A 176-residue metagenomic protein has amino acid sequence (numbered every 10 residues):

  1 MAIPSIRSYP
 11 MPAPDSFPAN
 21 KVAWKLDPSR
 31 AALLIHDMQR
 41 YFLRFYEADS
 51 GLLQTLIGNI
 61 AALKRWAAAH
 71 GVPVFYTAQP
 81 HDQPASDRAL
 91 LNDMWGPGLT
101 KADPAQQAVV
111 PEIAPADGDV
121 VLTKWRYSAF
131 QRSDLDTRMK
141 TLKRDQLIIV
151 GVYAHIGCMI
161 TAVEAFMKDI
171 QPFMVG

Functional and structural regions predicted by a protein language model:
A2-P115, V120: Active-site acidic carboxylates
A69-V72, K143, D169: Glycine-centered short loops/turns at secondary-structure junctions
D103-V152: Internal catalytic-core helix/loop-beta-alpha segment that presents or stabilizes conserved functional determinants
I148-G151, I170-G176: A short glycine-rich beta-strand->turn/loop micro-motif centered on a GG-aromatic cluster
H155-T161: Short glycine/serine/threonine-rich phosphate/pyrophosphate-binding segments that cradle anionic phosphate groups
V163-Q171: Alpha-helix C-terminal capping segments
